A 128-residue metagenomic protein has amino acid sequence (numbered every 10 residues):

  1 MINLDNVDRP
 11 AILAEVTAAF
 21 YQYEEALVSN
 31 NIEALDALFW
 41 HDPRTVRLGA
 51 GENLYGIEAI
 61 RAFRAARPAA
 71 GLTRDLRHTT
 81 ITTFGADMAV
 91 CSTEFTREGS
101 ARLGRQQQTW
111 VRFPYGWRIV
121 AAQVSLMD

Functional and structural regions predicted by a protein language model:
M1-H41: Short, low-complexity N-terminal intrinsically disordered segments enriched in polar/charged residues
L4, I12-E15, A50, E58-L103: Surface-exposed, charged secondary-structure patches
Y23, L35-D36, R44, G56 (+3 more regions): Hydrophobic pocket/interface hotspot
F39-W40, F95-R97, Q123-L126: Short beta-strand segments enriched in hydrophobic/aromatic residues within well-folded beta-rich domains
H41, F84-G85, F113: Structural motif
V46, A89-V90, R118: General beta-strand recognition
L48-A50, A122: Residue-level detector of high-confidence beta-strand sites
L103-D128: Short beta-strand edge/turn micro-motifs at domain boundaries
